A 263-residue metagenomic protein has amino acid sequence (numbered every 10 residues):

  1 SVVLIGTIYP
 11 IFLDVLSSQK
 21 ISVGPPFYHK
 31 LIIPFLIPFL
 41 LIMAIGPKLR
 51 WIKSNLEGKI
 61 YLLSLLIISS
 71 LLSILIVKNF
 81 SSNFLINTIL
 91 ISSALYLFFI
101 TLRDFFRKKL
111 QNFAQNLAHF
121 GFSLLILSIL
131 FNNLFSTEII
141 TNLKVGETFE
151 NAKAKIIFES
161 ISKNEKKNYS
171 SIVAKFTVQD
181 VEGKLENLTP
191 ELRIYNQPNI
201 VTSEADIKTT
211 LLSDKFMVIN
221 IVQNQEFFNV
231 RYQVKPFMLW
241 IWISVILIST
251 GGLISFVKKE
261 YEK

Functional and structural regions predicted by a protein language model:
S1-F149, I156, M238-K263: Contiguous transmembrane helix-bundle modules in multi-pass membrane proteins
I68-L71, S123-K263: Accessory, solvent-exposed terminal regions and/or long lumenal/extracellular loops of proteins
